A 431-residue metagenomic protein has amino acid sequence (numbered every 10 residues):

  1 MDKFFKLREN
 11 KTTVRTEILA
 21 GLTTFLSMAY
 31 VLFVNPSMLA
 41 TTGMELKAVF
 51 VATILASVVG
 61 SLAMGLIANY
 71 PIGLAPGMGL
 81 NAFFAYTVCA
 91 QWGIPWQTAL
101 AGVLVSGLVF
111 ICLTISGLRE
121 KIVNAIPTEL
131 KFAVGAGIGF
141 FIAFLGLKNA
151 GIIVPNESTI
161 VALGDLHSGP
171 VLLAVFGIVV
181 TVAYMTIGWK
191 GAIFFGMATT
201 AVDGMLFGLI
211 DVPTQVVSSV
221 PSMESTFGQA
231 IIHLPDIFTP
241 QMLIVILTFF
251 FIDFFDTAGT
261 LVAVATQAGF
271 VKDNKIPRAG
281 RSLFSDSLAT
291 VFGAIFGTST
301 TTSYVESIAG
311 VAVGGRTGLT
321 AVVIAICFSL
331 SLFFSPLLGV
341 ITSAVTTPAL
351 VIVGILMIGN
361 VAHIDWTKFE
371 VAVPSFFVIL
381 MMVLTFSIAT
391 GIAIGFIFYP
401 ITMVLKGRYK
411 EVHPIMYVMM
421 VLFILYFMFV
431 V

Functional and structural regions predicted by a protein language model:
M1-A48, A162-L163, F194-G280, I424-L425: Helix-loop-helix hairpins and the membrane-proximal interhelical loops of multi-pass alpha-helical transport proteins
D2-N35, A56, G77-Y86, A90-I138 (+1 more regions): Helix-loop-helix junctions within the multi-pass membrane cores of secondary transporters/permeases
I18, M38, I122, G191 (+3 more regions): Residue-level signature of catalytic and energy-coupling elements of molecular machines, predominantly ATP/GTP-dependent
L22-A29, V59-L62, L66, L147 (+2 more regions): Hydrophobic/aromatic residues within the transmembrane alpha-helices of Major Facilitator Superfamily
S37, L62, L66, T87 (+2 more regions): Membrane-interface helix caps of multi-pass small-molecule transporters
G43-L62: Loop-to-helix transition at the N-terminal end of transmembrane alpha-helices
S57-M78, V109: Juxtamembrane transmembrane-helix boundary signature
W92-V202, L206, V322-V431: Membrane-embedded alpha-helical modules
